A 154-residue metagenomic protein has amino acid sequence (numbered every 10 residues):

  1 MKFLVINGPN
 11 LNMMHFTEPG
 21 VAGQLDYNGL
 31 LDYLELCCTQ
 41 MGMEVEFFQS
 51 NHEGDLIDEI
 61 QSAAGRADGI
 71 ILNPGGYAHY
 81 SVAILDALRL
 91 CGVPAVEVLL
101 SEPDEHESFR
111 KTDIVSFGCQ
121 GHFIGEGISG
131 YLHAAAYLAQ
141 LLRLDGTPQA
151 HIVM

Functional and structural regions predicted by a protein language model:
M1-L4: Extreme N-terminal starter segment of soluble prokaryotic enzymes
P9-L11, G75-A78, S101-P103: Short glycine-rich anion-binding loops that position phosphate/pyrophosphate groups of nucleotides and phosphorylated
M14-N28: Glycine- and acidic-residue-enriched helix-capping/strand-helix junction motifs
E44-G54: Short beta->alpha junction loops
E46-F47, E105-M154: Short, glycine-/small-residue-rich phosphate/pyrophosphate-handling segment
S62, S81-L90: Short Gly/Thr/Asp-enriched flexible loops that form oxyanion-binding sites at enzyme active sites
A63-I70: Short acidic/histidine-rich motifs immediately flanking catalytic phosphotransfer sites in two-component signaling
R89-H106: Short, acidic/small-residue loops that bind anionic groups at enzyme active sites
